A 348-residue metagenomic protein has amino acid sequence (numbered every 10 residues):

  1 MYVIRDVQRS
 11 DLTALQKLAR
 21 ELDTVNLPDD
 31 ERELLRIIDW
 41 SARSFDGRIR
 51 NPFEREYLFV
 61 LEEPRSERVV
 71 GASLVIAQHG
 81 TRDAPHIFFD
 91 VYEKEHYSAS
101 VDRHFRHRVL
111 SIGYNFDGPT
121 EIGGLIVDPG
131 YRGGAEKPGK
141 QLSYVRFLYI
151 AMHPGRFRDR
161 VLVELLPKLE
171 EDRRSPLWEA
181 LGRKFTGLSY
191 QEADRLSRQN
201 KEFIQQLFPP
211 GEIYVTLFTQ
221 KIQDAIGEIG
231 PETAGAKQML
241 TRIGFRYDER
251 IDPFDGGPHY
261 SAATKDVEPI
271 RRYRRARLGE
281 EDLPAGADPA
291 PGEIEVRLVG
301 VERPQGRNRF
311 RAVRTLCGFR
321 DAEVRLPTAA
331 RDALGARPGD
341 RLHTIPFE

Functional and structural regions predicted by a protein language model:
M1-G47, P52-F88, L217: Short amphipathic alpha-helix that is part of the acyltransferase structural core
E54-V60, V69, G80-D83, F88 (+3 more regions): Extended, composition-driven regions rather than compact fold-specific motifs
E62, Y92, G123-G134: A short, internal acetyl-CoA/4′-phosphopantetheine-binding micro-motif in the GNAT/acyltransferase core
A77-G124, Q191-A193, E202: Conserved acyl-donor/pantetheine-binding loop and adjacent beta-alpha core of acyl/acetyltransferases and related
V109, G133-I150: Conserved acetyl-CoA-binding loop-helix of GNAT-fold acetyltransferases
Y131, F147-G155, T186: Hydrophobic/aromatic-lined pockets within catalytic cores
R309-G339: Short beta-strand-centered segments at strand-helix junctions
L342-T344: A generic structural signal for residues embedded in beta-strands
